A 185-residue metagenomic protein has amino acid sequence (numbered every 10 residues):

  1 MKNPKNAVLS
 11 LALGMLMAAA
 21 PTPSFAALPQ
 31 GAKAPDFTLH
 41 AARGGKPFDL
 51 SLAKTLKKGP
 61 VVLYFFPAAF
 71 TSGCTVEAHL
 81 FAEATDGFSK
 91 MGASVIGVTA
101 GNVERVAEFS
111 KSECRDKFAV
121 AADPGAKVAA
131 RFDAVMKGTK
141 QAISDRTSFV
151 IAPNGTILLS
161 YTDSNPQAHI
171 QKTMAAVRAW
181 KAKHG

Functional and structural regions predicted by a protein language model:
M1-L11: Bacterial N-terminal signal peptides that target proteins for export
S10-A20: Bacterial N-terminal signal peptides
A20-A26: Sec/Tat signal peptide C-region and signal peptidase I cleavage site
P35, P60, D145-T147: Short loop/turn microsegments at loop-to-beta-strand junctions
T38-P60: A short beta-strand-turn-helix
L52-T75: Short active-site neighborhood of thiol/selenol oxidoreductases, capturing the structured segment around
T75-D116, K127-A129: Structural microenvironment flanking redox-active thiols in thiol-disulfide oxidoreductases
S144-G185: Thiol-/selenol-based redox modules, centered on thioredoxin-like and closely related oxidoreductase domains
